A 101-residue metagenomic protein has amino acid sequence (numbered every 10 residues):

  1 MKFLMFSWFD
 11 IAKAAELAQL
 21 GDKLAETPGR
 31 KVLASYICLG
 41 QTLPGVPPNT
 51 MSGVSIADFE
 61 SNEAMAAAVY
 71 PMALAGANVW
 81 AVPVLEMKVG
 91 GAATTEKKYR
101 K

Functional and structural regions predicted by a protein language model:
M1-K101: Conserved, structured core segments of small domains
